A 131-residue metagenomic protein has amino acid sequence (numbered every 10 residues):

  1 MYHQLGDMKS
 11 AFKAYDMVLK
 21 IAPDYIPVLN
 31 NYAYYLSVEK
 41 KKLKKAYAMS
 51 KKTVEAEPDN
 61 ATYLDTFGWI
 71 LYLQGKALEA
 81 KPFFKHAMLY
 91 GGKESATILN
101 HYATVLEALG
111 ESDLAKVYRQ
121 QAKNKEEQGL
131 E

Functional and structural regions predicted by a protein language model:
Y2-H3, S37-V38, Y72, E107: Position-specific recognition of the canonical hydrophobic site in helix A of tetratricopeptide repeat
P23, P58, G92-K93, E127: Short coil turns that delineate tetratricopeptide repeat
K85-L89, N100, T104-G129: TPR/TPR-like (Sel1-like) alpha-helical repeat modules
